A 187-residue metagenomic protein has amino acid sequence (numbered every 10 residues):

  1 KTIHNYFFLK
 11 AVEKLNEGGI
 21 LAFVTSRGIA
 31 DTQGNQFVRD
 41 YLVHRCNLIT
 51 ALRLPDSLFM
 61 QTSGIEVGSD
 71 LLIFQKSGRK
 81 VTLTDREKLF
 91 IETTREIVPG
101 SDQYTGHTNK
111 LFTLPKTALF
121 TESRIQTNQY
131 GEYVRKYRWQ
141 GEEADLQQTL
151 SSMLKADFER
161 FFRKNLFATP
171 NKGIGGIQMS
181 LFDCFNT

Functional and structural regions predicted by a protein language model:
K1-M60, V67-F74: Conserved Class I SAM-dependent methyltransferase catalytic core
Q61-Q178: Flexible, glycine-/basic-rich loop-and-beta segments that form/coincide with the SAM-dependent methyltransferase
N186-T187: Charged, non-catalytic accessory extensions
